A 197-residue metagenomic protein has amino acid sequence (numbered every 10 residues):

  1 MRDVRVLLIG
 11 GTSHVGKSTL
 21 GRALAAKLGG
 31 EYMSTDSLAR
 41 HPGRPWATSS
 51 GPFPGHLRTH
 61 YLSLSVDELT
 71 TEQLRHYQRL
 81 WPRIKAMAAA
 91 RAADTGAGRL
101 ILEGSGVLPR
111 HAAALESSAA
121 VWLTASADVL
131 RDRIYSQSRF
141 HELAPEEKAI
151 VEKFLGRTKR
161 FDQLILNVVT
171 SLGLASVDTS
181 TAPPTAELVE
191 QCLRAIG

Functional and structural regions predicted by a protein language model:
M1-V6: Extreme N-terminal, non-catalytic leader segments that precede Walker-type/kinase nucleotide-binding cores
I9: Hydrophobic anchor at the beta1->P-loop junction of P-loop NTPases
T12-V15: ATP-binding Walker
S18: Walker A/P-loop
L28-W46: Short beta-strand-centered segment that lines the nucleotide-binding/catalytic pocket of NTP-utilizing
H41-R99, G106: ATP-dependent small-molecule kinase phosphotransfer cores that center on conserved nucleotide phosphate-binding segments
A119-Q163: A glycine- and Lys/Arg-enriched "phosphate-lid" helix/loop adjacent to the NTP-binding pocket of small-molecule kinases
Q163-G197: NTP-dependent small-molecule kinase module
